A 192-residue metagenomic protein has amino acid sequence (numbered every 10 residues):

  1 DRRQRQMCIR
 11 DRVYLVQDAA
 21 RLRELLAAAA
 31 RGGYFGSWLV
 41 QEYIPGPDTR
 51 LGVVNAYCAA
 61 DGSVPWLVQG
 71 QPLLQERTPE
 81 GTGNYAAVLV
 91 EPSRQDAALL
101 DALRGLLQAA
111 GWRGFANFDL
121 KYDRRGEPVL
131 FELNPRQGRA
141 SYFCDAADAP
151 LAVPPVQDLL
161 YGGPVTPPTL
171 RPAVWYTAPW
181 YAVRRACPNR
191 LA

Functional and structural regions predicted by a protein language model:
D1-R5, I9: Single conserved hydrophobic/aromatic residue that forms the stacking wall/gate of nucleotide- or nucleobase-binding
Y14-Q17: Short acidic-hydrophobic, aromatic-tinged amphipathic segments that line or gate anion-handling sites
A20, E24-A29, E42-G111, N134-L159: ATP-dependent carboxylate/phosphate-activation module, predominantly the ATP-grasp catalytic core and closely related
Y34-G36, D48-G52, G114-A116: Short, basic and Ser/Thr-rich N-terminal targeting/leader segments
Q41-E42, R113-R125: A short glycine-rich, hydrophobically flanked beta-strand micro-motif that places a catalytic Asp/Glu for divalent metal
P65, R113-N117, G162-L170: Acidic/polar loop patches that form or flank catalytic/metal-binding clefts of enzymes that bind anionic ligands
V156-A192: Peripheral (often C-terminal) accessory segments that flank ATP-dependent C-N-forming ligase machineries
